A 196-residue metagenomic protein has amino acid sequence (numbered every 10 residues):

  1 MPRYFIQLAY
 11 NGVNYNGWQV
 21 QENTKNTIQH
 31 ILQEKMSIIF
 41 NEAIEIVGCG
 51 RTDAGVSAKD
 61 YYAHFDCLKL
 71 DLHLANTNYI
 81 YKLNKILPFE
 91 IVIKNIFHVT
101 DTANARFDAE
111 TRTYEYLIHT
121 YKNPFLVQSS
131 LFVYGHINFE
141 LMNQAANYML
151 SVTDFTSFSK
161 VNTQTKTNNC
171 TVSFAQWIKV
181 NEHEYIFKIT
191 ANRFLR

Functional and structural regions predicted by a protein language model:
M1-R196: Structured-RNA-binding interfaces characteristic of tRNA pseudouridine synthases
